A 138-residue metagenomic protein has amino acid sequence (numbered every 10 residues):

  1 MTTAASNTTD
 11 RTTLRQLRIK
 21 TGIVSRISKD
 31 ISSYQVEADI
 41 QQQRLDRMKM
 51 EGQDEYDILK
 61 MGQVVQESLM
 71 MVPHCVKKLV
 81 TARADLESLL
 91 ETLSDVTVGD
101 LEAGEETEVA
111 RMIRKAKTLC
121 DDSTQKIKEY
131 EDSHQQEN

Functional and structural regions predicted by a protein language model:
M1-I23: Short, charge-rich amphipathic alpha-helices with coiled-coil/heptad character
S28-Q35, V72-C75: Amphipathic, heptad-repeat-like alpha-helical segments
Y34-L45, A82: Extended, amphipathic, non-transmembrane alpha-helical segments
Q43, R47-E55: Alpha-helical hairpins and coiled-coil heptad-repeat segments
D57-Q66, T107-A110, R114: Short, charged, amphipathic alpha-helical segments
V65-D85: Amphipathic alpha-helical coiled-coil segments
L79-V109, Q125-N138: Long amphipathic alpha-helical coiled-coil segments
